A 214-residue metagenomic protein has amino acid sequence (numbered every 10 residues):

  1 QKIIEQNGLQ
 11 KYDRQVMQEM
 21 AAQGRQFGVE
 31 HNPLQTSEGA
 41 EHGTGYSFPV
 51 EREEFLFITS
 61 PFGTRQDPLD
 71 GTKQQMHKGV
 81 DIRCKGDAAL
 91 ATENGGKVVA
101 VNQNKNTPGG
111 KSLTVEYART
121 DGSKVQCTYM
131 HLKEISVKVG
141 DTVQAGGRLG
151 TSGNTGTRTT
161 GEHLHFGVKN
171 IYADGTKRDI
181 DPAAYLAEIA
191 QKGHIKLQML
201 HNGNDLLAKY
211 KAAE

Functional and structural regions predicted by a protein language model:
Q1-R65, I195-E214: Polar/charged, compositionally biased leader and regulatory segments
E51, T59, R83, A89-E93 (+2 more regions): Small beta-strand-rich domains/subdomains or short beta-sheet motifs embedded in larger alpha/beta proteins
I58, I82, G96, G146 (+2 more regions): Terminal peptide-recognition signature
T59-T92, E116-Y117, H163, N170: Short glycine/threonine/proline-enriched tight-turn/helix- or strand-capping micro-motif at secondary-structure
S60, C84, A100, H131-E134 (+2 more regions): A residue-level detector for short acidic-glycine micro-motifs
Q75-K78, T92-S136, T157, G161-G167: Zn2+-dependent peptidoglycan hydrolase active-site motif and core
A89-A100, V137-S152: Short, well-structured beta-strand-loop connectors
D141, G167-E214: Acidic, glycine-rich catalytic/binding loops that coordinate metals and/or anionic ligands
